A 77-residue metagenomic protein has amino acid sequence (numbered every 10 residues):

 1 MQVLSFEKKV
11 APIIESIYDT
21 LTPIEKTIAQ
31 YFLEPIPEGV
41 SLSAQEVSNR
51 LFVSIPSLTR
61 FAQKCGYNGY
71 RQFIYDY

Functional and structural regions predicted by a protein language model:
Q2-Y77: Long amphipathic alpha-helical segments
